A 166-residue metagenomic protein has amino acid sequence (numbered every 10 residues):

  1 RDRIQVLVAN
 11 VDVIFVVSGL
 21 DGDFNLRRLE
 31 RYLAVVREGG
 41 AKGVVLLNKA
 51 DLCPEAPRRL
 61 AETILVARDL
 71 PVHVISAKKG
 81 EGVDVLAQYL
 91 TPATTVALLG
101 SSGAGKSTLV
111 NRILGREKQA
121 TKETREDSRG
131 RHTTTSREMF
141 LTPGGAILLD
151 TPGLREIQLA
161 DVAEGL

Functional and structural regions predicted by a protein language model:
R1-I14, S18-L20, N25-R27, A34-G43 (+5 more regions): Helix-rich effector regions associated with P-loop NTPase G domains
L29-L33, R58-L60: Charged helix-capping and loop-helix junction motifs
K42, K49-A104: Canonical P-loop GTPase G-domain recognition
S102, S107-T108, R112: Walker A/P-loop
